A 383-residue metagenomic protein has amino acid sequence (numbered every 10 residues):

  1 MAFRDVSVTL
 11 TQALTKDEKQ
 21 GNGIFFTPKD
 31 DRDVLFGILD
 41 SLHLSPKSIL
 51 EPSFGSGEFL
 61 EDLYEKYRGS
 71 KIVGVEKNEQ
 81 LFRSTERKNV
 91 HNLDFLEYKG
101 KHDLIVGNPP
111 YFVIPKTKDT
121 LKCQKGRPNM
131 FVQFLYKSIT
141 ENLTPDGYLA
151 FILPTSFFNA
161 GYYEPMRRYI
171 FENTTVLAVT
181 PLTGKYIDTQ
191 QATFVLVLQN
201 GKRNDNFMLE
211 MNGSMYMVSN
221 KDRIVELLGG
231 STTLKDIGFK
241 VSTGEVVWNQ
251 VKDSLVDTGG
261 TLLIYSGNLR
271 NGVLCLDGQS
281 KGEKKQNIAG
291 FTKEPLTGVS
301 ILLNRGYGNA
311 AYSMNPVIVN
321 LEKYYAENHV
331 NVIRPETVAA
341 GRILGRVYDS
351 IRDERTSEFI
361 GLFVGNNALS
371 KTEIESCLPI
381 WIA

Functional and structural regions predicted by a protein language model:
M1-L42: S-adenosyl-L-methionine
L35-I38, I49-L63, L93-E97, H102-K118 (+2 more regions): Conserved proline-anchored active-site loop of SAM-dependent methyltransferases that bridges a beta-strand
K71-E76: Conserved SAM-binding motif I beta-strand of class I
N78-L81: Conserved short alpha-helix immediately C-terminal to the canonical SAM/SAH-binding motif I of Rossmann-like
S84-E86: Conserved SAM-binding loop
R127-G184, V195-L196: Conserved Class I SAM-dependent methyltransferase catalytic core
D188-K252: Flexible, glycine-/basic-rich loop-and-beta segments that form/coincide with the SAM-dependent methyltransferase
L228-A383: Polybasic, glycine- and aromatic-enriched phosphate-binding surface used to engage nucleic acids
